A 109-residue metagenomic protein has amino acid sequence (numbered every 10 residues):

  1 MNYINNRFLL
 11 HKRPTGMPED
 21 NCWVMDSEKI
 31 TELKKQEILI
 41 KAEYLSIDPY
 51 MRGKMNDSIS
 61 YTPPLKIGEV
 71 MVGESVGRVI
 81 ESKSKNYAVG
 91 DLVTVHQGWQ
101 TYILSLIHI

Functional and structural regions predicted by a protein language model:
Y3-F8: Short structural boundary motif marking the start of a folded domain
L9-H11, K41, R78, L104: Short, well-ordered beta-strand micro-motif
T15-D20, P49: Short N-terminal binding/cap micro-motifs at the start of the first secondary-structure element
P18-K29: Short glycine/threonine/proline-enriched tight-turn/helix- or strand-capping micro-motif at secondary-structure
E28-T31, I103-S105: Generic detection of short hydrophobic beta-strand segments and adjacent strand-loop junctions
I30-I47, M55-W99: Glycine-rich beta-strand-centered segment in the early N-terminal region that forms part of a ligand/cofactor-binding
M51, Q100-S105: Short, Lys/Arg- and Gly-enriched loop/turn segments at beta-strand edges
I107-I109: Conserved small/polar residues in nucleotide/adenosyl-binding loops
